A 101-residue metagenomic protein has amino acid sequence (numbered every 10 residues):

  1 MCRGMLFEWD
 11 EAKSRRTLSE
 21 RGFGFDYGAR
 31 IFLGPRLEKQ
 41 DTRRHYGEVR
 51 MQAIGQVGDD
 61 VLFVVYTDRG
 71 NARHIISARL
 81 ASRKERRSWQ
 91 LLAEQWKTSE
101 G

Functional and structural regions predicted by a protein language model:
M1-G101: Ribonuclease/tRNase effector modules and their secretory precursors
